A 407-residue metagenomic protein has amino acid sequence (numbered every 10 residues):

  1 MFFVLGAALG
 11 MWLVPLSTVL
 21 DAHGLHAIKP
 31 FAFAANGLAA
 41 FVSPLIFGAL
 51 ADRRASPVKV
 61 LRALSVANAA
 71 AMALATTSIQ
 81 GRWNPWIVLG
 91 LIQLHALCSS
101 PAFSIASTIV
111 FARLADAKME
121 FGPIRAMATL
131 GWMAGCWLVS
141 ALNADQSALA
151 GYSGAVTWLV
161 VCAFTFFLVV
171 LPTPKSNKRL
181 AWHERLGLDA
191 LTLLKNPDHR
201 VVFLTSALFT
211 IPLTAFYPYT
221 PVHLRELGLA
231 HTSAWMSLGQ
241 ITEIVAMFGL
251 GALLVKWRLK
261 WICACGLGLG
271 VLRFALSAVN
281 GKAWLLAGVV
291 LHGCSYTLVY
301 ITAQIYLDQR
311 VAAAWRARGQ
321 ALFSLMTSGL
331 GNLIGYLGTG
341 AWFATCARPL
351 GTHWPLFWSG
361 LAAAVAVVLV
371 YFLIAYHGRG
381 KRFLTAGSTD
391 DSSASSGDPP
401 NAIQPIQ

Functional and structural regions predicted by a protein language model:
M1-A39, D198-S237: Helix-loop boundary and gating motifs at the non-cytosolic
F3-V4, A71, N84-S104, I109 (+2 more regions): Hydrophobic core of transmembrane alpha-helices in multi-pass small-molecule transporters, especially MFS/SLC-type
L16, S99-A115, L298-A312: Intracellular juxtamembrane helix-capping segments at the cytosolic ends of symmetry-related transmembrane helices
V42-S56, N143, V245-L259, F343-A344: Helix-to-loop junctions at the C-terminal end of transmembrane segments in multipass secondary transporters
P57, A141-W158, G340-V365: A membrane-interface helix-boundary motif in multi-pass transporters
V66-R82, G268-N280: C-terminal ends and interior cores of transmembrane alpha-helices in multi-pass membrane transporters/permeases
L74-I79, V160-T173, F357-D391, D398-P400 (+1 more regions): Multi-pass alpha-helical transporter architecture, strongest for 12-TM Major Facilitator/SLC carriers used
V169-L204, D391, D398, A402-I403: Juxtamembrane intracellular "pre-TM" segments in multi-pass secondary transporters
